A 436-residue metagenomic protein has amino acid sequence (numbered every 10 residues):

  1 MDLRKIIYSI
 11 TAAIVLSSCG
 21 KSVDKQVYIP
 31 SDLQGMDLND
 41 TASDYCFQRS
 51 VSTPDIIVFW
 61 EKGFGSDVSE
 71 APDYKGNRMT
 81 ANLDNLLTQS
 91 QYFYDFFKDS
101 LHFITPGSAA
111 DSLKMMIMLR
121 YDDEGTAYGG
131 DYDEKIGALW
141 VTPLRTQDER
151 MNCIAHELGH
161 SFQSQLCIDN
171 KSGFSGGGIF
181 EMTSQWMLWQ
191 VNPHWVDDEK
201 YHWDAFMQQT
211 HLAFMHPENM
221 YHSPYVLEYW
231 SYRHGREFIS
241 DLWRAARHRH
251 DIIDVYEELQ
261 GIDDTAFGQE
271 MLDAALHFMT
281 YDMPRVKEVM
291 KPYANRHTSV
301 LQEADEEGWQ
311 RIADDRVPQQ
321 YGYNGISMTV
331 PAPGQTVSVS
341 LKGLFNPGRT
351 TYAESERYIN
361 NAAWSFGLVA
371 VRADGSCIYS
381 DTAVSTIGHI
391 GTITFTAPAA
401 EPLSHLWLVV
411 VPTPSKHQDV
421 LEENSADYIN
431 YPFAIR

Functional and structural regions predicted by a protein language model:
D2-L3, S18-N39: Bacterial Sec-dependent N-terminal signal peptides
S9-S17: Bacterial N-terminal signal peptides
S31-S52, W60-G65: Catalytic-loop region of hydrolases
S50-G176, F180-S184, H194-D197, L212: Juxtacatalytic substrate-recognition/specificity segment
D131-Y132, D148-C153, I168-R233, E237-F238 (+1 more regions): Acidic/His/Gly-enriched intrinsically disordered linker/tail segments that often contain short helix/coil "MoRF-like"
H250-R436: Beta/coil-rich, acidic/histidine-enriched accessory regions frequently appended to metallopeptidases
